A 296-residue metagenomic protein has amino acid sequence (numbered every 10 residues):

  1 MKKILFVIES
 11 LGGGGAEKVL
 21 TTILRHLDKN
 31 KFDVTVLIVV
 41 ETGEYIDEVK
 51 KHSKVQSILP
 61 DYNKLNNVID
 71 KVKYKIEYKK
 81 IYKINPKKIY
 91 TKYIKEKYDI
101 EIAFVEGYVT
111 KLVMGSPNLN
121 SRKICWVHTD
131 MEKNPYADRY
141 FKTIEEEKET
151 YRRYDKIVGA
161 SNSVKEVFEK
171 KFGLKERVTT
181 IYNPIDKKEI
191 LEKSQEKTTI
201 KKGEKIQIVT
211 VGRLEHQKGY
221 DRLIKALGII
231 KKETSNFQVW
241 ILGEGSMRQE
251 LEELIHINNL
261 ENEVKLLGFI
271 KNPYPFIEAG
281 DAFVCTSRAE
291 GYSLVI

Functional and structural regions predicted by a protein language model:
G14-T22, I206-K232, S246-E252, L294: A conserved mid-protein helix/loop that constitutes part of the nucleotide-sugar donor-binding site
P86, Y90-Y93, I100-N120: An aromatic- and histidine-rich active-site surface loop
K88-K97, Y140-I157: Membrane-proximal helix-turn-helix segments that form the acceptor-binding/catalytic region of lipid-linked
G107-K111, R122-Y140, K156: A short, histidine- and acid-enriched strand-loop-helix "catalytic/donor-clamping" loop that lines the nucleotide-sugar
S163, P184: Carbohydrate-associated surface elements
E252-G268: Nucleotide-activated donor-binding/catalytic signature segment of Leloir-type glycosyltransferases, i.e., the conserved
F269, R288: Aromatic "clamp/platform" in nucleotide-sugar-dependent glycosyltransferases that forms part of the donor/acceptor
